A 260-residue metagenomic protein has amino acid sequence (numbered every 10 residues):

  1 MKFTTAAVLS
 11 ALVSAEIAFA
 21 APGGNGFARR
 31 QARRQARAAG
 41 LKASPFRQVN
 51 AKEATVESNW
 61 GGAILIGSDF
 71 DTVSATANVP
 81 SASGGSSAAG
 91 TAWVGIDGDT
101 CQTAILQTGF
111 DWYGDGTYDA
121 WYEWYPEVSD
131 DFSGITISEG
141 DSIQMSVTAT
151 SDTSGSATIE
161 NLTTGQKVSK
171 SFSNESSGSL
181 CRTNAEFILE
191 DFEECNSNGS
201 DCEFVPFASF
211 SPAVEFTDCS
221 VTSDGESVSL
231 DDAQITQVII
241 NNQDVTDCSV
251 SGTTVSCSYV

Functional and structural regions predicted by a protein language model:
K2-F3, I17-V260: Exposed, interaction-prone regions of secreted/extracellular proteins
V13-A15: N-terminal signal peptide c-region/cleavage motif recognized by signal peptidases
